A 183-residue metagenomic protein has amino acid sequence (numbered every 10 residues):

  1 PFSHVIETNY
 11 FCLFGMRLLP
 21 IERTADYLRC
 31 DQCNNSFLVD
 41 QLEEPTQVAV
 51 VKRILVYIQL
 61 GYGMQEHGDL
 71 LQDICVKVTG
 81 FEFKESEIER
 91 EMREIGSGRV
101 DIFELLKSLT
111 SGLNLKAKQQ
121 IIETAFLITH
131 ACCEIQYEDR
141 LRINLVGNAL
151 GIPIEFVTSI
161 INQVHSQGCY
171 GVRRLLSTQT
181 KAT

Functional and structural regions predicted by a protein language model:
P1-T183: Small-residue-enriched hydrophobic alpha-helices in membranes
